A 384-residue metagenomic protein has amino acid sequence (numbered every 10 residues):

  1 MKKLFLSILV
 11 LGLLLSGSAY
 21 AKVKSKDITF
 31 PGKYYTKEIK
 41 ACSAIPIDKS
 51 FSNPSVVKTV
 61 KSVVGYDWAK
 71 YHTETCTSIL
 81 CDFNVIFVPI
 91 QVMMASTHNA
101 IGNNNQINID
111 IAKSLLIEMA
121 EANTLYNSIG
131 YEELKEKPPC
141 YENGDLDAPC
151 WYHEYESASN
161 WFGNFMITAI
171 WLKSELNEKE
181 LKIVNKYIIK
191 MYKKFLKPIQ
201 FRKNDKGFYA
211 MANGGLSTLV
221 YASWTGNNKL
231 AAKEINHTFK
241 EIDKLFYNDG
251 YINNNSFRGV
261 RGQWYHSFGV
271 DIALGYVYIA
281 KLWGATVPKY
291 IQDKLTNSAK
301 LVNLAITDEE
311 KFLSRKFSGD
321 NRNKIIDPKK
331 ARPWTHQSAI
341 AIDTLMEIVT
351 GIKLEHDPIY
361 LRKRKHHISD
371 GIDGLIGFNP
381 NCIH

Functional and structural regions predicted by a protein language model:
M1-L4: Positively charged n-region of N-terminal signal peptides that target proteins for export
S7-L14: Bacterial N-terminal signal peptides
L14, A21-K203, A212, F239 (+2 more regions): Extracellular glycan-targeting catalytic surfaces
N99, V220-Y221: Residue-level signature for tetratricopeptide repeat
Y131-E133, D205, S256-V260: Acidic, Ser/Thr-rich low-complexity linear motifs
H153, S157, I183, Y187 (+4 more regions): Short, contiguous, pocket-lining structural segments that sit at or immediately flank catalytic/ligand-binding sites
S223-L313: Long, repeat-rich segments with strong aromatic
